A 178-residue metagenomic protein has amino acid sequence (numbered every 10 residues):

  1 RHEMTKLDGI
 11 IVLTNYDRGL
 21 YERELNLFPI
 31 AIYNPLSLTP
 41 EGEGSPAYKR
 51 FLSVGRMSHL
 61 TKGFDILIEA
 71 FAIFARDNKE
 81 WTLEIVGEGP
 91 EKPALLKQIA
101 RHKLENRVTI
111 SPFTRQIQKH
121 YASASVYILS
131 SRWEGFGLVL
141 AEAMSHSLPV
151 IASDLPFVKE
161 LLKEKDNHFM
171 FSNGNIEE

Functional and structural regions predicted by a protein language model:
T5-E41: Donor nucleotide-sugar binding/catalytic pocket of nucleotide-sugar-dependent glycosyltransferases
G44-K62, I68-F71: Conserved donor-binding/catalytic core segment of Leloir-type glycosyltransferases
L96-P112: Nucleotide-activated donor-binding/catalytic signature segment of Leloir-type glycosyltransferases, i.e., the conserved
F113, R132: Aromatic "clamp/platform" in nucleotide-sugar-dependent glycosyltransferases that forms part of the donor/acceptor
G137-L140, V158: Short glycine/serine-rich donor-binding loops of glycosyltransferases
P149-A152: Short hydrophobic beta-strand element within catalytic cores of glycosyltransferases and related nucleotide-activated
E164-K165, F169-I176: Conserved acidic donor-binding segment of nucleotide-sugar-dependent glycosyltransferases
